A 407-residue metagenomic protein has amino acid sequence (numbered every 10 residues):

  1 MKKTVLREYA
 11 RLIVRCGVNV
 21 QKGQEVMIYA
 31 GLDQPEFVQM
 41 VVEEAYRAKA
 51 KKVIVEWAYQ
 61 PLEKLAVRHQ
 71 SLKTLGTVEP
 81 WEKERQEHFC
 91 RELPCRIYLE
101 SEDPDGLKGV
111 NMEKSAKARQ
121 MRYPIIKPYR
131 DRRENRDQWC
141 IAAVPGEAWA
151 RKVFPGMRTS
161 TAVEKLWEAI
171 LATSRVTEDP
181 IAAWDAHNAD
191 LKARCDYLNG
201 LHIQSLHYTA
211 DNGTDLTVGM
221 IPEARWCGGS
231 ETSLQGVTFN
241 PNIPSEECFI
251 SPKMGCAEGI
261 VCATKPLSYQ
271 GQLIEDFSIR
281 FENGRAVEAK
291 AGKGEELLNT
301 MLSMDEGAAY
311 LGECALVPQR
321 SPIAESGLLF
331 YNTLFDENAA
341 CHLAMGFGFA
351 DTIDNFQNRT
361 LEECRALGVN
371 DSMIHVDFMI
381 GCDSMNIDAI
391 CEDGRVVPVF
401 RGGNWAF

Functional and structural regions predicted by a protein language model:
M1-E258, A389, R395, W405-F407: Active-site bordering "gate/hinge" segments that shape substrate access to catalytic or cofactor-binding pockets
R11, N199-L201, Q270-Q272, G307 (+2 more regions): Short solvent-exposed loop/turn micro-motifs enriched in small/polar/acidic residues
G219, A289-K290, F400: Short linear motifs in exposed loops
I250-E306: Long, well-ordered mid-to-C-terminal structural blocks that present hydrophobic/aromatic surfaces
C256-E258, I274-D276, N283, A309-E313 (+3 more regions): Active-site lining segments that contact anionic ligands and/or coordinate catalytic metals
A286-Q357: Dual-mode signal for accessory low-complexity, basic/Gly-rich regions
E362-F407: Extended hydrophobic packing segments that form well-structured cores
